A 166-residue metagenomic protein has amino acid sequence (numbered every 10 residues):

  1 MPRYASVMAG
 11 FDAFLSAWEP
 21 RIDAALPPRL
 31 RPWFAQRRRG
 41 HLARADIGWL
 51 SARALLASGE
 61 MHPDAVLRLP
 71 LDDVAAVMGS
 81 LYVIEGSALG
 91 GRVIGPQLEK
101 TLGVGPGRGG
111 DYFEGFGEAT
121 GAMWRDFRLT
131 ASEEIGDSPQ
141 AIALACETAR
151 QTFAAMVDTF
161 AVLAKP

Functional and structural regions predicted by a protein language model:
M1-P166: Metal- and O2-centered redox machinery and metal/ROS homeostasis
